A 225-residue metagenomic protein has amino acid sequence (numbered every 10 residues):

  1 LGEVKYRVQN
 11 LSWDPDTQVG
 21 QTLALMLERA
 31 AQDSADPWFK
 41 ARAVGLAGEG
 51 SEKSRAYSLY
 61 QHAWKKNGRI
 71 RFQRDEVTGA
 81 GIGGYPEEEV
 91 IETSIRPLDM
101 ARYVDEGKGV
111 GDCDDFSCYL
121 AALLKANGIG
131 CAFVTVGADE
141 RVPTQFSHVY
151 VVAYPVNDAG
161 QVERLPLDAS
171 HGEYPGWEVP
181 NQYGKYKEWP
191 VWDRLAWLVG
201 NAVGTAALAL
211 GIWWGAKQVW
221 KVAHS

Functional and structural regions predicted by a protein language model:
L1-G215, W220: A structural boundary/capping signal
K221-S225: Membrane-proximal, acidic/low-complexity disordered segments on the non-cytosolic side of organellar membranes
